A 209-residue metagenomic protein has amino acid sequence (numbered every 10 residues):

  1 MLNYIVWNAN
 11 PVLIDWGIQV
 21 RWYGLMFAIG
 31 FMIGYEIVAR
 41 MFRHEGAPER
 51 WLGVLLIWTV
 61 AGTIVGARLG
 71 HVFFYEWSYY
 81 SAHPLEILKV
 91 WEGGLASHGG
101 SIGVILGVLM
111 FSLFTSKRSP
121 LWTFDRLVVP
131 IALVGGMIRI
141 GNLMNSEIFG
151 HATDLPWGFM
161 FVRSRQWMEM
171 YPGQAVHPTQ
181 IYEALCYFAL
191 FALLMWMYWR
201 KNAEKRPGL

Functional and structural regions predicted by a protein language model:
M1-L209: A feature for loop-to-transmembrane-helix boundaries and adjacent hydrophobic helices in multi-pass integral membrane
